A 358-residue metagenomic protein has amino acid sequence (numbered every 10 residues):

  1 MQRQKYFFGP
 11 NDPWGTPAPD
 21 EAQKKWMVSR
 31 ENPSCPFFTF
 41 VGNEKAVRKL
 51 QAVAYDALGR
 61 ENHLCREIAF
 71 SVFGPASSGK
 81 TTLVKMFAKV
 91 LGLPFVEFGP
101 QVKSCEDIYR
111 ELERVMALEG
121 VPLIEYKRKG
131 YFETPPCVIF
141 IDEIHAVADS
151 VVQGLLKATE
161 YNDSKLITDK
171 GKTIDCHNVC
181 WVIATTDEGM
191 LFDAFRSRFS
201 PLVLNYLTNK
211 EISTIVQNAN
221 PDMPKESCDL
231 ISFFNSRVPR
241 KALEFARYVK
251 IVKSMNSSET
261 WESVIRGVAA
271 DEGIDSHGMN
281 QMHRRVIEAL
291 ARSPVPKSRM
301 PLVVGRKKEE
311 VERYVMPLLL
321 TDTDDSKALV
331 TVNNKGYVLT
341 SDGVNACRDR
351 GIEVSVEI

Functional and structural regions predicted by a protein language model:
P19-A69, F73-P75: Pre-Walker A (pre-P-loop) alpha-helix and adjacent loop at the N terminus of AAA/AAA+ ATPase modules, a conserved
N62-F98, E111-A117: Walker A/P-loop
L83-F87, C105, Y131-N162, E188-R198: Conserved AAA+/SF3 P-loop NTPase catalytic/coupling segment centered on the Walker-B
L93-P135: Short glycine-rich substrate-engagement loop in P-loop NTPases that contacts/grips substrate
G99, T186, S200-I212: Conserved AAA+ ATPase "SRH/arginine-finger" region at the nucleotide-binding site
E133, L166-A184: AAA+/SF3 P-loop NTPase mechanochemical coupling elements
D229-F233, R240-M255, I287-E288, P317: C-terminal helical "lid" of AAA+/P-loop NTPase domains
I251-D275, H283, N334, V338-D342: Conserved C-terminal helix/linker of AAA+ ATPases
